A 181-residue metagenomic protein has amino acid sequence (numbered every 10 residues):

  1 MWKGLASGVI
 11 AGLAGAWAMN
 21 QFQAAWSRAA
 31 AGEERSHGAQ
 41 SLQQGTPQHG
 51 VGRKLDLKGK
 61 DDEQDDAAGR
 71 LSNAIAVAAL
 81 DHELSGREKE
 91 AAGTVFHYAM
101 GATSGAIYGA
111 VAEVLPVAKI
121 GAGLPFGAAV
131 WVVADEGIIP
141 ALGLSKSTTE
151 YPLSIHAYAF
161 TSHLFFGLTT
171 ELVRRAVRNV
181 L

Functional and structural regions predicted by a protein language model:
M1-L181: Short amphipathic, positively biased membrane-proximal segments that drive organelle/inner-membrane targeting
